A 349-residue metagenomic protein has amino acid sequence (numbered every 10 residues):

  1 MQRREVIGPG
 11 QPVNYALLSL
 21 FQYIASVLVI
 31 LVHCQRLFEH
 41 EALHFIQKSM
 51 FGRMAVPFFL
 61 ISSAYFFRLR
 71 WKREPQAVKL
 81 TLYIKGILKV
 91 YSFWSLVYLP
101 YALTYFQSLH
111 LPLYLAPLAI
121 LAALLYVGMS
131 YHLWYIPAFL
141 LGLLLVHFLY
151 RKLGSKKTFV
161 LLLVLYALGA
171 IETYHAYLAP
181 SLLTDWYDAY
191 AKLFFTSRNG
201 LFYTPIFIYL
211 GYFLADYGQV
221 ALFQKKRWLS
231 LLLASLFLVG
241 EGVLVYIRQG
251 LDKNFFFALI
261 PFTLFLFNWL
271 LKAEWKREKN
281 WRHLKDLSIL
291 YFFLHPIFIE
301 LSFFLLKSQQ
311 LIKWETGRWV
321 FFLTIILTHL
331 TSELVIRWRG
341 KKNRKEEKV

Functional and structural regions predicted by a protein language model:
Q2-V349: Alpha-helical transmembrane segments and their immediate juxtamembrane cytosolic regions
